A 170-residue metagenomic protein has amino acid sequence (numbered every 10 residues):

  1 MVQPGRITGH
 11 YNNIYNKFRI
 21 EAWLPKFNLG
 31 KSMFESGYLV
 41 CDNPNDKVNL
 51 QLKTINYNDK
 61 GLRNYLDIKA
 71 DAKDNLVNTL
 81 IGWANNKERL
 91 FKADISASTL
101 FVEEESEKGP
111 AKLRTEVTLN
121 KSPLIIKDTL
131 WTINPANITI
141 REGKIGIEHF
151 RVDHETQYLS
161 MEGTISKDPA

Functional and structural regions predicted by a protein language model:
Q3-Y15, F27, K31-D46, L52-N56 (+6 more regions): Extended lipid/amphipathic-ligand handling interfaces
K17-P25, V117-L119: Short acidic, Pro/Gly- and aromatic-enriched capping/linker segments at domain boundaries
N28, N85-R89, L119-P123: Mature-chain termini and adjacent capping regions
A111-I125: Short, basic/low-complexity N-terminal boundary segments at the transition from targeting/disordered tails
